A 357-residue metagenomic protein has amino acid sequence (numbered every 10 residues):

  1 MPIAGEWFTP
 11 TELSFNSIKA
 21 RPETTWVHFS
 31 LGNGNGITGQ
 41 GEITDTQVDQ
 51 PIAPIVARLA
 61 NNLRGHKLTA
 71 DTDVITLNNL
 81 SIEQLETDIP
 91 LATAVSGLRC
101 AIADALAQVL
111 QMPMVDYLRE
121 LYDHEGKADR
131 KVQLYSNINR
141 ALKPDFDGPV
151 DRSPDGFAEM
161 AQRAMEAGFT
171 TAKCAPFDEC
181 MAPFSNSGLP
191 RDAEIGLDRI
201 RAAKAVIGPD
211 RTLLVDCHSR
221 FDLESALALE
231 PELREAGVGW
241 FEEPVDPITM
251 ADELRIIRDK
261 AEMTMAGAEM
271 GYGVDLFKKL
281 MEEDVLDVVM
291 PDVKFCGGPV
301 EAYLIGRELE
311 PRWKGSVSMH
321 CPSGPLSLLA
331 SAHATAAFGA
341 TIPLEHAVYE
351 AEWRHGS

Functional and structural regions predicted by a protein language model:
M1-D45, P51, E350-G356: Structured beta-strand/loop patches that form or line metal/cofactor-binding pockets in enzymes
G32-P113: Metal- or metallocofactor-binding catalytic centers and their adjacent structured scaffolds across diverse enzyme
G36, L98, Q111, A172 (+5 more regions): Conserved, mostly hydrophobic/aromatic
I43, D88, S136-I138, C174-P176 (+6 more regions): A cross-domain feature marking catalytic cores of carbohydrate-active enzymes and several ubiquitous metabolic/repair
T72, P231, G237, D246-S357: Shared catalytic-loop signature of beta/alpha-barrel
T93, R99-K143, D147: Glycine-rich, aromatic-flanked loop segments that form ligand/cofactor-binding clefts across common enzyme folds
E125, R130-L254, K260: Metal-dependent enolase-superfamily TIM-barrel catalytic cores that perform enediolate-based chemistry
